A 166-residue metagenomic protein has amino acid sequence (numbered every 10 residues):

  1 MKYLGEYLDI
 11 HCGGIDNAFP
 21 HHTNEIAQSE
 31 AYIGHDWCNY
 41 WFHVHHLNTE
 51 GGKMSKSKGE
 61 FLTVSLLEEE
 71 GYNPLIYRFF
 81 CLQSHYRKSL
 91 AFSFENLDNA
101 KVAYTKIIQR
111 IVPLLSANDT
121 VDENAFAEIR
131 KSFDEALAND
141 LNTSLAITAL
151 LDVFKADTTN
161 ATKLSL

Functional and structural regions predicted by a protein language model:
M1-L114: Alpha-helical recognition segments enriched in aromatics with Gly/Pro capping that present substrate-recognition
A31-C38, S84-L166: Feature 926 captures the class I aminoacyl-tRNA synthetase adenylation module centered on the KMSKS loop
